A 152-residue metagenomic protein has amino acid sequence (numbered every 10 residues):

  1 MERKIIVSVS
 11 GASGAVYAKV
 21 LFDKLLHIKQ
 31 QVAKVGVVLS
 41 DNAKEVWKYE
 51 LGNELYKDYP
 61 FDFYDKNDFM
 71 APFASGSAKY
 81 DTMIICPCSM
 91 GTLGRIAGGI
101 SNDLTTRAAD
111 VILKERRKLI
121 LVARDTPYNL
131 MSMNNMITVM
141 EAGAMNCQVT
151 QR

Functional and structural regions predicted by a protein language model:
M1-I120, T126-R152: A cross-family phosphate/adenosyl-ligand binding-site feature
